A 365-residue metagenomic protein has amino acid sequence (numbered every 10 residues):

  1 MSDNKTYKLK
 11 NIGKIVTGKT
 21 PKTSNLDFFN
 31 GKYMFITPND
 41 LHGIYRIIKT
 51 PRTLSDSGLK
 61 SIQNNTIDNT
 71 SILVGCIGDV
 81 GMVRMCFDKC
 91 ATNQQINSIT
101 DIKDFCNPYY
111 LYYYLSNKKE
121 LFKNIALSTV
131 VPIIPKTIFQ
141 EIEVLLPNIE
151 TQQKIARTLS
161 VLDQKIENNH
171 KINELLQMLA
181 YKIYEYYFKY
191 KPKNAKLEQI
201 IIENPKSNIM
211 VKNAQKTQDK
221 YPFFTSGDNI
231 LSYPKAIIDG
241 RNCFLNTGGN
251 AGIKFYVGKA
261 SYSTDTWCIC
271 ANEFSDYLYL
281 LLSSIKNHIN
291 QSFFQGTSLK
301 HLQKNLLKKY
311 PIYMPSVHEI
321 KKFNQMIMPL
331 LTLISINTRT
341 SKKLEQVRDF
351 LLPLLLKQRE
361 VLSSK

Functional and structural regions predicted by a protein language model:
M1-T20, E141-G227, H318-K365: Non-catalytic DNA-recognition/assembly elements of restriction-modification systems
D3-K14, H42-K49, M85-K89, Q94-Q153 (+2 more regions): Basic, amphipathic alpha-helical recognition segments used for DNA target recognition
T6-L26, N39-N69, E198-C243, G249-C268: Sequence-specific dsDNA recognition surfaces
N30-K32, N93, T217-Q218: Short acidic/glycine-enriched loop/turn segments that link adjacent beta-strands
L73-G75: A generic structural signal for residues embedded in beta-strands
G78-M82: Short, charged beta-turn/beta-strand-edge "cap" motif at the junction between a beta-strand and an adjacent loop
